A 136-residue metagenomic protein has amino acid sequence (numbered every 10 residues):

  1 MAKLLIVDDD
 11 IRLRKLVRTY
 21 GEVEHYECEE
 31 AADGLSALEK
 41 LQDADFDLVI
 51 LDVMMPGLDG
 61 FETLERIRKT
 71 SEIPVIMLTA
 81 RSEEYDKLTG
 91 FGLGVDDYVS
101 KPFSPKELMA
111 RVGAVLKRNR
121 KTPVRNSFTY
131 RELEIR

Functional and structural regions predicted by a protein language model:
K3, A114-R136: Short, Lys/Arg-enriched segments at the junction into DNA-binding effector domains of transcriptional regulators
I11-E29, D43: Two-component/phosphorelay signaling modules centered on CheY-like receiver
E30, G57-L58, E84, G92: Residue-level signal for the "D+5" position in two-component response regulator receiver
E30-E39, G60: Helix N-cap/capping motif at the beta->alpha junctions
Q42-A44, R66-I73, L93: Conserved phosphotransfer cores of two-component systems
A44-I50: Active-site beta3 strand of CheY-like receiver
V53-M55: Receiver (REC) domain active-site loop signature in two-component systems and cognate sites in sensor histidine kinases
